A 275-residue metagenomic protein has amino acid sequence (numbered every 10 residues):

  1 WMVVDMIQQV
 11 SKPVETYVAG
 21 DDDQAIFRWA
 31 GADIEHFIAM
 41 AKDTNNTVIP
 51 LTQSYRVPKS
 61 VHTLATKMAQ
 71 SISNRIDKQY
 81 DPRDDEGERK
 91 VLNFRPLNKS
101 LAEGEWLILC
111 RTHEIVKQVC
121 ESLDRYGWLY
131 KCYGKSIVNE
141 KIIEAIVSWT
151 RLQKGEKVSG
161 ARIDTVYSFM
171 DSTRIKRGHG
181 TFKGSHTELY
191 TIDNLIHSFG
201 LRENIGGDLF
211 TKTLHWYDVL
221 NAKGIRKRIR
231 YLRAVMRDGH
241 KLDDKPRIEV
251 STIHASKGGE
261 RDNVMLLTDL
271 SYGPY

Functional and structural regions predicted by a protein language model:
W1-D85, L107-R125, Y133-K141, D244-E249 (+2 more regions): Conserved helicase motor core of SF1/SF2 NTP-dependent helicases
A30, T66, G87-F94, W149: Alpha-helix boundary/capping detector
D81, N98-S100, H240-K241: Short secondary-structure boundary/capping segments
V91-G104: Conserved interdomain hinge at the start of the Helicase C-terminal
C110-Y275: Core RecA-like ATPase module of SF1/SF2 helicases and allied nucleic-acid translocases
